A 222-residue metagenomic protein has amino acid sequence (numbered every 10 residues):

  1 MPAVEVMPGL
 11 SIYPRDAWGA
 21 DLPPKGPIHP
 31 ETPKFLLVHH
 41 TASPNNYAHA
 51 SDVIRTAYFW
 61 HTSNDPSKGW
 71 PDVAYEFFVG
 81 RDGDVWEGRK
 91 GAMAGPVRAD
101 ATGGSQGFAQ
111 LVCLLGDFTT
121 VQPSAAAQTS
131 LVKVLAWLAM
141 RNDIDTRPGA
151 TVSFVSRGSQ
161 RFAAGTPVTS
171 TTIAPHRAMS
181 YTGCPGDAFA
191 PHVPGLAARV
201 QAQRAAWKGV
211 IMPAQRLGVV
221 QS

Functional and structural regions predicted by a protein language model:
M1-E31, F35-T41, R81-P96, G104-S222: Basic/polar, cationic surfaces and motifs that engage anionic cell-wall and phosphate/carboxylate ligands
H29-S67: Active-site acidic/histidine clusters and adjacent loop/turn architecture that either coordinate catalytic ions
H49, V97-D100: A short, polar/proline- and glycine-enriched secondary-structure boundary/capping micro-motif
W60-T62, K68-G69, G95, S156: Short secondary-structure boundary micro-motifs
G69-W70, D100-S105: Short, conserved, surface-exposed binding loops centered on an aromatic residue
D72-A74: Short secondary-structure junction motifs
